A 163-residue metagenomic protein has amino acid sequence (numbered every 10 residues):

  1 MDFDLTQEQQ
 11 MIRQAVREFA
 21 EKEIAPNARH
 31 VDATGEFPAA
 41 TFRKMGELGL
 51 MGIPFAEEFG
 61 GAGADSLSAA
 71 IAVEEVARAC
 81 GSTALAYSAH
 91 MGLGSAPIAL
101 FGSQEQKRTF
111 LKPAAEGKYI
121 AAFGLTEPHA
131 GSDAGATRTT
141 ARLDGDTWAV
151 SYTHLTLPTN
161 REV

Functional and structural regions predicted by a protein language model:
M1-S88, R108-T109, P113-E116, L143: Amphipathic, small/basic residue-rich leader segments at the start of a protein or domain
G49, S103, Y152: Conserved G/P- and acidic residue-centered "switch" motifs that form tight phosphate/ATP-binding loops in soluble
L85-E105, G131-A134: N-terminal glycine-rich flavin-associated loop
G117-L125: A short, Trp-centered hydrophobic/proline-enriched beta-strand micro-motif
T139-A141: A structural signal for short hydrophobic beta-strand segments in well-ordered beta-sheet cores
T153-T159: Conserved small/polar residues in nucleotide/adenosyl-binding loops
